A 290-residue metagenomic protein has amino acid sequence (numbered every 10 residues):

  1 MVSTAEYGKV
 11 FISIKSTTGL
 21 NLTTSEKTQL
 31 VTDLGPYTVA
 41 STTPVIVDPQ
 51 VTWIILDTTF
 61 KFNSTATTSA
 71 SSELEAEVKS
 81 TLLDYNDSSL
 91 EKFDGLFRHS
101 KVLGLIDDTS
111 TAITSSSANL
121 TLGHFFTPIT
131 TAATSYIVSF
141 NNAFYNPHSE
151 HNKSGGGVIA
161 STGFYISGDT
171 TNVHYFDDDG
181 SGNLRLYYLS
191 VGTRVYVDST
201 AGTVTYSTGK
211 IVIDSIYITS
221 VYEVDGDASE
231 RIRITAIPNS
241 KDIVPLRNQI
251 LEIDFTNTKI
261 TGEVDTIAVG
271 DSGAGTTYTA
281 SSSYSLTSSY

Functional and structural regions predicted by a protein language model:
M1-S89: Carbohydrate-recognition loop of C-type lectin domains
G8-V10, T52-L56, S116, T134 (+2 more regions): Residues at beta-strand starts and edge strands
I14-S16, F60-S64, L122, F140-N142 (+1 more regions): Flexible glycine-/small-residue-rich
K15, V191-Y290: Surface-exposed interaction regions enriched in Ser/Thr/Asp/Glu that occur as long low-complexity tracts or repetitive
G19-L22, S64-S69, S89, D108 (+4 more regions): Short beta-strands and strand-coil junctions in structured, solvent-facing domains, enriched
S72-S161, S167: An aromatic-glycine-centered, glycine-rich loop/turn in mixed alpha/beta architecture
N86-S88, K92, F97, T162-D225: Extended, beta-strand-rich, solvent-exposed assembly scaffolds of outer structural proteins
